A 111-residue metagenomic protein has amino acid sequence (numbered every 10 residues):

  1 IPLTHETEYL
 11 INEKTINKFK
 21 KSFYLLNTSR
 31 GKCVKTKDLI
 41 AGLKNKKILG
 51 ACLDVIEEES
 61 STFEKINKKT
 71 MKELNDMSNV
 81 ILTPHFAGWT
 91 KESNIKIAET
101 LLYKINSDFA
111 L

Functional and structural regions predicted by a protein language model:
I1-L3, N27-T28: Short, well-ordered coil/turn residues at beta-beta hairpins and beta-strand->alpha-helix junctions within
L3-E6, K32-C33: Short, catalytically relevant binding-site loops at active-site mouths
H5-L25: Rossmann-fold NAD(P) dinucleotide-binding segment
S22-Y24, T28-L111: Rossmann-like dinucleotide-binding domain for NAD(H)/NADP(H)
